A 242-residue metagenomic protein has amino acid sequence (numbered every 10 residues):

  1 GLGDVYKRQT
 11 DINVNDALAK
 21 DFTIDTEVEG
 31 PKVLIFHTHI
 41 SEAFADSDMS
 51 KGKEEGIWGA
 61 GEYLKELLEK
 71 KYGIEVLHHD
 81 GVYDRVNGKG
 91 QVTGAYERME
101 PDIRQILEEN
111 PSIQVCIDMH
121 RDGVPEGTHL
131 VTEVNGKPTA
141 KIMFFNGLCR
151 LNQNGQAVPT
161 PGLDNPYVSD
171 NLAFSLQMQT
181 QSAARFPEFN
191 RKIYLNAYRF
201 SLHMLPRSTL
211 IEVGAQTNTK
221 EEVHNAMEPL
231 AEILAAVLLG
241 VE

Functional and structural regions predicted by a protein language model:
L2-Y6: Short, small-residue-biased leader/transition segments that mark boundaries at the very start of proteins
P31-K51: Short glycine-rich His-centered loop
I40-A43, V82-V86, R121-E126, L148-N152 (+2 more regions): Solvent-exposed loop/turn segments at secondary-structure junctions within structured extracellular/periplasmic domains
D48, E54-L64, L68-T132: Catalytic-core regions of hydrolytic enzymes
K51-G59, G90-E97, N165-A173, T217-N225: Soluble non-cytosolic domains of exported or imported proteins
P125-L163: A short, glycine/acidic-enriched catalytic loop
P166-Y194: Active-site-adjacent substrate-binding region of metalloamidase/peptidase-like peptide-processing proteins
E188-E242: Active-site-adjacent mobile loop/cap segments within catalytic or ligand-binding domains
